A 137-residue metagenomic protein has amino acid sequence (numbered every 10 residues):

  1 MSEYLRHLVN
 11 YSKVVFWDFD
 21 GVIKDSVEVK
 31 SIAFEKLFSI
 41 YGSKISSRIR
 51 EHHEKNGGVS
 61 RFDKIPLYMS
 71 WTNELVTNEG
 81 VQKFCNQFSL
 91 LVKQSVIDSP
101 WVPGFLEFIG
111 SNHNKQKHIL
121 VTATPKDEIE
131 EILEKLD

Functional and structural regions predicted by a protein language model:
S2-R6, N10-Y11, L90-L120, K126 (+2 more regions): Short, acidic loop-to-helix structural element flanking the phosphoryl-transfer center in phosphate-processing enzymes
V9-F19, I23-P103, N114: N-terminal helical cap/lid subdomain that shapes the substrate entry/recognition surface in HAD-like hydrolases
